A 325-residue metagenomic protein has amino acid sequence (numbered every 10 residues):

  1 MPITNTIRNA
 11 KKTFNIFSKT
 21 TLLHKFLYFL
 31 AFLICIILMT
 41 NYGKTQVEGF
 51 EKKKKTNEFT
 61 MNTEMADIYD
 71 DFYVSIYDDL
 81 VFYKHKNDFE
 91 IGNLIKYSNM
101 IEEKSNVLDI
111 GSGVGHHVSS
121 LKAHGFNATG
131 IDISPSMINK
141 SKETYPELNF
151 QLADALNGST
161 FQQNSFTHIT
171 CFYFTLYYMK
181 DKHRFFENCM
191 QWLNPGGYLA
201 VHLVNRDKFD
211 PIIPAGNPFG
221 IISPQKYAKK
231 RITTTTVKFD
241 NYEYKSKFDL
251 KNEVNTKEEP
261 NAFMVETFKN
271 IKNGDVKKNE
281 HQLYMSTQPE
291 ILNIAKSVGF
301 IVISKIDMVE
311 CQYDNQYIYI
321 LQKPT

Functional and structural regions predicted by a protein language model:
I37-E102, H116: Conserved class I S-adenosyl-L-methionine
G111-G113: Class I SAM-dependent methyltransferase "Motif I" SAM/SAH-binding loop
G115-G158: Class I SAM-dependent methyltransferase SAM/SAH-binding core
T160-I169: A short acidic, Gly/Pro-enriched loop at the edge of an enzyme's catalytic core that lines a small-molecule cofactor
H183-P195: A short glycine-rich, Lys/Arg-flanked "PGG" loop and its adjoining helix->strand segment in the class I
G196-L203: Conserved beta-strand signature within the Rossmann-like core of class I S-adenosyl-L-methionine
L203-L292: SAM-dependent methyltransferase
Q282-T325: C-terminal lobe and adjacent flexible extensions of AdoMet/dcAdoMet transferase-like proteins
